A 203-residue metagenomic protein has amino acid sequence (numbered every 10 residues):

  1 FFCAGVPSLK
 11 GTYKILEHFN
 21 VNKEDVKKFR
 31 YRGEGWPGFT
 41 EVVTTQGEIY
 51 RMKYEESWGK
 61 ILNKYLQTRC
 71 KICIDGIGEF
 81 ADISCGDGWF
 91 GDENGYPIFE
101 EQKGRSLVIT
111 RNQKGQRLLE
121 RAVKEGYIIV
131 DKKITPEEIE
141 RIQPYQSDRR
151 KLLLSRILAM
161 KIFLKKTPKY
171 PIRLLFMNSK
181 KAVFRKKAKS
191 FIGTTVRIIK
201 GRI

Functional and structural regions predicted by a protein language model:
F1-K14, R30-R32: Long, charge-dense
Y13-N22, K27-F29: Conserved, well-structured core segments that form the ligand-binding/active-site neighborhood of functional domains
E24-I203: Long, compositionally biased charged/polar accessory segments in the mid-to-C-terminal portions of proteins
